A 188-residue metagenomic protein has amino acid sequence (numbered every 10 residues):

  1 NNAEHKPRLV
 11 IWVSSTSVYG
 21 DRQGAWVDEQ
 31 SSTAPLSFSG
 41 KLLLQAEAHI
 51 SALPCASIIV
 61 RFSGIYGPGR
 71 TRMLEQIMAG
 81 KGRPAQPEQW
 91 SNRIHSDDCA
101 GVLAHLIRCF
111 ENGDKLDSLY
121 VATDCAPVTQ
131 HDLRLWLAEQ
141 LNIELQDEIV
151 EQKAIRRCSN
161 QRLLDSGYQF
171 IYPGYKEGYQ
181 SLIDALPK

Functional and structural regions predicted by a protein language model:
N2-F38: Conserved Rossmann-fold NAD(P)-dependent oxidoreductase catalytic core, especially the SDR/UDP-sugar
T16-Y19, S63-Y66, K81: Active-site segment of SDR-like NAD(P)-dependent oxidoreductases
Q23-I59: Catalytic helix-loop patch of NAD(P)-dependent Rossmann-fold dehydrogenases
L44, L53, I65-Q76, G80 (+1 more regions): Glycine/proline-rich active-site loop of Rossmann-fold NAD(P)-dependent oxidoreductases
R70-E75, A85-I107: Substrate-positioning beta->alpha
C99-L103, A122, L133, L163 (+1 more regions): Non-catalytic, hydrophobic alpha-helical segments
V102, C109-A154: Mid/C-terminal beta-alpha module of Rossmann-like enzyme folds, strongest in SDR-family dehydrogenases/epimerases
L145, E151-K188: C-terminal amphipathic/interface module of NAD(P)-dependent oxidoreductases and related NAD-binding regulators
